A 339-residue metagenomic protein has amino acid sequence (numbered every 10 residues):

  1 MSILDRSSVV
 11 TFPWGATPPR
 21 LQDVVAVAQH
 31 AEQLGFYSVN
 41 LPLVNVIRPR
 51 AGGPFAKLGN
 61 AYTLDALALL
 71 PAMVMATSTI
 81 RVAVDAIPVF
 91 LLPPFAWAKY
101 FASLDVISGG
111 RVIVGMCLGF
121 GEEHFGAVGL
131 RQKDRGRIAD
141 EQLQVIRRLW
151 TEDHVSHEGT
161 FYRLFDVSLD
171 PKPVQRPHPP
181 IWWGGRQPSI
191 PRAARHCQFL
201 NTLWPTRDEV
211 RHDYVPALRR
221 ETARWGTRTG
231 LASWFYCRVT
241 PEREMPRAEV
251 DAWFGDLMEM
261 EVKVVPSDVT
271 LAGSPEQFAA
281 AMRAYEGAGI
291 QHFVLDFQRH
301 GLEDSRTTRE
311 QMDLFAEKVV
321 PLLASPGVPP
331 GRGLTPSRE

Functional and structural regions predicted by a protein language model:
M1-E339: Active-site-adjacent structural elements that line small-molecule/cofactor binding pockets in enzymes
